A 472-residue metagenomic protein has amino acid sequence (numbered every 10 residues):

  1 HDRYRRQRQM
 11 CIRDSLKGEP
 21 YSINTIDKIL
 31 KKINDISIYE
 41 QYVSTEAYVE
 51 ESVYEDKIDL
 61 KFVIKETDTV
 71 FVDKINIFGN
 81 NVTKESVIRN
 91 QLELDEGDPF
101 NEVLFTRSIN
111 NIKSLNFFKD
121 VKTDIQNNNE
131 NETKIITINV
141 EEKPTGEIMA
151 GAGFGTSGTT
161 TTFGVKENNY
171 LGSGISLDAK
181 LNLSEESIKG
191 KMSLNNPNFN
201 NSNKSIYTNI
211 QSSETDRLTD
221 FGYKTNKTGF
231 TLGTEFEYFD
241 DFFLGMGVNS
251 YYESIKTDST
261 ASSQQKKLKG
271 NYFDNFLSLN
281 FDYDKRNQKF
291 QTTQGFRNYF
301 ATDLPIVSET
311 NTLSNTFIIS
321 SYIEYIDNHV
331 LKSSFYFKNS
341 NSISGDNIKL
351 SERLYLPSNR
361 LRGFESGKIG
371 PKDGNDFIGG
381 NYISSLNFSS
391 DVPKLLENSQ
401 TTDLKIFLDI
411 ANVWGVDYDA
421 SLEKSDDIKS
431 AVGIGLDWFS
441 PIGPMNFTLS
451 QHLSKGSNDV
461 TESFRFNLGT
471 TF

Functional and structural regions predicted by a protein language model:
H1-I12: Single conserved hydrophobic/aromatic residue that forms the stacking wall/gate of nucleotide- or nucleobase-binding
R6, E51-T69, N129-T145: Self-splicing inteins and homing endonuclease
R13, K17-I26, G97-F100: Secreted/surface-exposed cysteine- and glycine-rich disulfide frameworks
R13, V82-D95: N-terminal periplasmic "start-of-domain" segments of outer-membrane beta-barrel proteins
T25-S44, L104-D120: Amphipathic, non-transmembrane alpha-helical segments in extracytoplasmic/periplasmic proteins
D98-Y299, T312, Y322-L331, Y355-N381 (+2 more regions): Gram-negative/organellar outer-membrane beta-barrel architecture
D346-D437: Outer membrane beta-barrel transmembrane domains
